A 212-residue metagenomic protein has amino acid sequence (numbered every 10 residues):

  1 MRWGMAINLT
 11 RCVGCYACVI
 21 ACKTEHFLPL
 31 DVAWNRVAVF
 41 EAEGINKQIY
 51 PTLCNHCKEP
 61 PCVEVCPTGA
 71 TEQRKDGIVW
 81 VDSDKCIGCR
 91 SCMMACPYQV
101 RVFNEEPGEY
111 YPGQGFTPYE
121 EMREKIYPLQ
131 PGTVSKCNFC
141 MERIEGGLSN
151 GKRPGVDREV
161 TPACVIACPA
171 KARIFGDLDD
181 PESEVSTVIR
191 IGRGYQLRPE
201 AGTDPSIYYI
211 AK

Functional and structural regions predicted by a protein language model:
M1-K212: Non-ligating segments of multi-cofactor redox enzymes
